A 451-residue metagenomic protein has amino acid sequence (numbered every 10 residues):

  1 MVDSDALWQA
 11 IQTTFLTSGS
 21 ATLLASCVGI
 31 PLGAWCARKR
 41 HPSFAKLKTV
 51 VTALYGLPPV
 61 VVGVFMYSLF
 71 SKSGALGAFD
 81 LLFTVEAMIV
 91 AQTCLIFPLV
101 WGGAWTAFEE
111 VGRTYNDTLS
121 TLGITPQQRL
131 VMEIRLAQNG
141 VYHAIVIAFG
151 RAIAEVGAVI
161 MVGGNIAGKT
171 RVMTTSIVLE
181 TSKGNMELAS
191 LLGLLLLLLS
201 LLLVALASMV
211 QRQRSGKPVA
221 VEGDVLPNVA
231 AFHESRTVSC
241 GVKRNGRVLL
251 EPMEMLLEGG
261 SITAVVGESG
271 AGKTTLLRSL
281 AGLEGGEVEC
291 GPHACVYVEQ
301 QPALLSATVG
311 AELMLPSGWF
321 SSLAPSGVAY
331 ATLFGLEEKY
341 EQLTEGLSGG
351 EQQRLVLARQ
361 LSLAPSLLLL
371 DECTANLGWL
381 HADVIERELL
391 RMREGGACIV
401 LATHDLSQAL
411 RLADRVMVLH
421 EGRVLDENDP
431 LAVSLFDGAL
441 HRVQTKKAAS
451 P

Functional and structural regions predicted by a protein language model:
V2-A6, V162-L201, A205: Interhelical loop and adjacent transmembrane-helix boundary motif in polytopic membrane transport permeases
L99-N116, S120, Q127, V131-M132 (+1 more regions): C-terminal transmembrane helix and the adjacent membrane-cytosol boundary/short C-terminal tail of inner/organellar
T125, A324-K339: Conserved ABC ATPase "signature" region
L343-L347, E351: Conserved ABC ATPase signature
L368-D371: Catalytic Walker B motif of ABC-type/P-loop ATPase nucleotide-binding domains
G378: ABC-family nucleotide-binding domains
T403-H404: H-loop/switch region of ABC-family ATPase nucleotide-binding domains
